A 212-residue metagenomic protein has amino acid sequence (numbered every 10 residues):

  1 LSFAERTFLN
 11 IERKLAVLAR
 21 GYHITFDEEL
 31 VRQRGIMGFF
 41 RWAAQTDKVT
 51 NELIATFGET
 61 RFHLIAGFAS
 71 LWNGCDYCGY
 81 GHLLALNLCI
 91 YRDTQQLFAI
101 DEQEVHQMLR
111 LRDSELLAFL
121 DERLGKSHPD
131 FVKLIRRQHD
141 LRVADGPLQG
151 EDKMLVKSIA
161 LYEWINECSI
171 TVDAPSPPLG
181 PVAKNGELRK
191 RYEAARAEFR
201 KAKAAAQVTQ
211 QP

Functional and structural regions predicted by a protein language model:
L1-P212: Hydrophobic alpha-helical segments
